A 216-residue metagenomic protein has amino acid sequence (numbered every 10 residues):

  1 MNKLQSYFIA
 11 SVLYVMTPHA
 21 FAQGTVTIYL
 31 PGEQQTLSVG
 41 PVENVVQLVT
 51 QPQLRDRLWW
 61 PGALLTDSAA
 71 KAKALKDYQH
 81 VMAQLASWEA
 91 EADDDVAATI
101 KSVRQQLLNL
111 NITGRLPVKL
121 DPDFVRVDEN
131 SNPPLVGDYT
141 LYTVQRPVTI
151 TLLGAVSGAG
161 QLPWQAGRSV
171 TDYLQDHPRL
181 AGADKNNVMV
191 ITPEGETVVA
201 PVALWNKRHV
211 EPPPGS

Functional and structural regions predicted by a protein language model:
M1-F8: Bacterial N-terminal signal peptides that target proteins for export
N2, F21-S216: Ser/Thr/Pro/Gly-biased, low-complexity, turn-/loop-rich segments that often occur immediately after N-terminal
